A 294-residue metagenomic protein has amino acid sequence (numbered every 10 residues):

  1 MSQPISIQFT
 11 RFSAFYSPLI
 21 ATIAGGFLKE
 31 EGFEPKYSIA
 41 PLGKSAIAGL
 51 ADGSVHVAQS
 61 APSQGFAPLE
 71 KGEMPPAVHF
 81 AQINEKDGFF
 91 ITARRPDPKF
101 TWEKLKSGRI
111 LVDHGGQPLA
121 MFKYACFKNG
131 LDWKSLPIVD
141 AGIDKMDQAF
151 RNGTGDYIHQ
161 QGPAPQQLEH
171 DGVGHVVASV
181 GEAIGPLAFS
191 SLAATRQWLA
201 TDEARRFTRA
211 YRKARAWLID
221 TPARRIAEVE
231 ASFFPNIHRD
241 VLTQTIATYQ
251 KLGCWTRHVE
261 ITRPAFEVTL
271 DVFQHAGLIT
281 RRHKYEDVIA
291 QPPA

Functional and structural regions predicted by a protein language model:
M1-S2, A294: Basic/polar N-terminal segments that are highly enriched at the extreme N-terminus, encompassing both cleavable
S2-L131, P137-D140, D156-G162, V173-A178 (+1 more regions): Short, glycine-/small- and polar/acidic-enriched structural segments that line small-molecule recognition paths
I20, S63-F66, K123, Q166 (+3 more regions): Predominant activation on well-ordered alpha-helical scaffold segments within soluble catalytic domains
S107, H170, A290: Phosphate-coordinating loops and pocket residues in cytosolic domains that bind phosphorylated ligands
K145-F233: Pocket-lining segment of extracytoplasmic ligand-binding domains
A200-T280: Secondary-structure end/capping motifs
R282-A294: Hinge/cleft segment of the Venus flytrap/periplasmic-binding protein
